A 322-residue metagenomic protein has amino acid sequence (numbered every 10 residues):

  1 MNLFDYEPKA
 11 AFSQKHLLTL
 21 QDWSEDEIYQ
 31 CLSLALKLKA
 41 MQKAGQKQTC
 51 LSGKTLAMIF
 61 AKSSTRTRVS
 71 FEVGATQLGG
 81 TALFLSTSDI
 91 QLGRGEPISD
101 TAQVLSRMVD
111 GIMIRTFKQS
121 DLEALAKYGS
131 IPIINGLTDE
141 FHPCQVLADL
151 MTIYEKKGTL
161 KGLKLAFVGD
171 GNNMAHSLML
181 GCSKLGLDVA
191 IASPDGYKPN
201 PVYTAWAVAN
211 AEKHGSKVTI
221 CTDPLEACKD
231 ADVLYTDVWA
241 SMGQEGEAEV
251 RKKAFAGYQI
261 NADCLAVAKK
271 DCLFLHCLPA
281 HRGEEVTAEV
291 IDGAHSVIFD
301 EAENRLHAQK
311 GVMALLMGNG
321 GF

Functional and structural regions predicted by a protein language model:
M1-V69, V73: Positively charged, low-complexity intrinsically disordered leader regions
K43-Y154, R282: Phosphate/diphosphate ligand-binding glycine-rich loop within oxidoreductases
L51-L56, K161-L163, D271: Phosphate-coordination loops involved in phosphoryl transfer and adenosine-cofactor binding
A61-V73, K157-T236: Glycine-rich phosphate/diphosphate-binding loop of Rossmann-like nucleotide-binding domains
L78, M108, Y128-G129, L185 (+2 more regions): Short, structured coil segments at secondary-structure junctions
V208-E289: Rossmann-like adenosine-cofactor binding region
D271-C272, L278-F322: Adenosine-phosphate binding glycine-rich loop
